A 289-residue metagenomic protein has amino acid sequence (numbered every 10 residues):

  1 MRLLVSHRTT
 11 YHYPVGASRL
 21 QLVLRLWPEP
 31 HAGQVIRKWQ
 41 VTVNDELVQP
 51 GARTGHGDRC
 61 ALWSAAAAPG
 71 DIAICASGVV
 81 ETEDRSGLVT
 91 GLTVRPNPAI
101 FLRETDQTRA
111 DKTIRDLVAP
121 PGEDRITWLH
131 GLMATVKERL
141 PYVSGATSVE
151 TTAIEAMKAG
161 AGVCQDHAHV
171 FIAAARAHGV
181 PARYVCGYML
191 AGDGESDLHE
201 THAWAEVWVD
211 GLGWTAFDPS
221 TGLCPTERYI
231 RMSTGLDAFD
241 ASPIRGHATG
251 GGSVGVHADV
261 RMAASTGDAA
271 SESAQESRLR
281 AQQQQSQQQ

Functional and structural regions predicted by a protein language model:
M1, H7, L20-L22, W39 (+5 more regions): Structural beta-strand/beta-sheet cores of well-ordered domains, especially the beta-sheet scaffolds that support
M1-D116: Linear, non-domain "peripheral" regions
S18-L20, G33, E83-G87, W214 (+3 more regions): Intrinsically disordered, low-complexity acidic/polar segments
R19, L26, V43-D45, A67 (+9 more regions): Generic structural "secondary-structure junction" signal
A68-D71, G122, H178, D210: A short, structured loop/turn motif at beta-sheet edges
V80, D84, V89-T90, P96-G162 (+5 more regions): Secondary-structure boundary elements
A134, D166-G252: Hydrophobic/aromatic-rich core segments of domains that either
G222-Q289: C-terminal accessory extensions/subdomains outside the catalytic/core fold
